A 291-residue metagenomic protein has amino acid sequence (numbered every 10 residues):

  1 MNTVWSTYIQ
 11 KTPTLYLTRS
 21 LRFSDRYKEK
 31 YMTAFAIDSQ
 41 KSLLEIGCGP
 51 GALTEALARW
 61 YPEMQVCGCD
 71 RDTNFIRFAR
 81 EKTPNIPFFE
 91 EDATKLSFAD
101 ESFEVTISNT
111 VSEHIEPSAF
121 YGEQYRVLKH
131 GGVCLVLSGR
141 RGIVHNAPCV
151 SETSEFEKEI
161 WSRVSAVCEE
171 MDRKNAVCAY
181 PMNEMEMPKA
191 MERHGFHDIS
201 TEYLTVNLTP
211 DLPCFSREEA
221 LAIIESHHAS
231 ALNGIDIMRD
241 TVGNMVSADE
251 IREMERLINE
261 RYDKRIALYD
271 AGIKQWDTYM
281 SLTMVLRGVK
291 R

Functional and structural regions predicted by a protein language model:
N2-R26: Class I SAM-dependent methyltransferase Rossmann-like catalytic core, especially the SAM/SAH-binding loop
R22-S39: Conserved alpha-helix/loop element of class I SAM-dependent methyltransferases that forms part of the SAM/SAH-binding
L44-I46, P50-K95: Class I SAM-dependent methyltransferase SAM/SAH-binding core
T94-V105: A short acidic, Gly/Pro-enriched loop at the edge of an enzyme's catalytic core that lines a small-molecule cofactor
E104-S118: A short SAM/SAH-binding and catalytic strip from SAM-dependent methyltransferases
A119-V133: A short glycine-rich, Lys/Arg-flanked "PGG" loop and its adjoining helix->strand segment in the class I
V136-A229: Conserved catalytic/acceptor-binding region of the Class I
Y180-M185, S200-R291: Conserved Class I S-adenosyl-L-methionine
